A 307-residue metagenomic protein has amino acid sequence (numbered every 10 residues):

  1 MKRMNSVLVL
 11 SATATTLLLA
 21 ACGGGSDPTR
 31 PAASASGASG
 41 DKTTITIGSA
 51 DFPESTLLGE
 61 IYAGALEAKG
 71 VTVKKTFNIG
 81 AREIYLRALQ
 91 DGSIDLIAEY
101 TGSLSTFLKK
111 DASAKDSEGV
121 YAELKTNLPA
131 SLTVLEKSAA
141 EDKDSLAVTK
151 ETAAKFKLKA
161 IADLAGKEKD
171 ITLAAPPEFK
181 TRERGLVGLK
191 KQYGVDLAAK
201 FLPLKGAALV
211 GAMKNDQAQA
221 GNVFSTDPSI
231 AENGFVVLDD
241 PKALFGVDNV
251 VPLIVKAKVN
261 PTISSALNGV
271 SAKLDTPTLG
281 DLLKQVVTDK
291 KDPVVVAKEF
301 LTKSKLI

Functional and structural regions predicted by a protein language model:
L17-A21: C-terminal motif of bacterial Sec signal peptides marking the signal peptidase cleavage site
C22-A35: Bacterial lipoprotein signal-peptidase II cleavage site
G40-E54, Y62, V71-T76, K169-A175: Short, well-ordered beta-strand elements
P53, K75-R87, P177, A199-G211: Short helix-initiation/N-cap motifs at beta->coil->alpha
E67-F77, K169-D170, K191-L204: A local structural motif
L108-L135, Q217, S229-K242: Ligand-binding "clamshell"
S117-T172, A272-T276: A conserved helix-loop-strand patch within extracytoplasmic ligand-binding domains of the periplasmic binding
D144-A154, D248-P261: A bilobed periplasmic-binding-protein/Venus flytrap-type ligand-binding module shared by bacterial periplasmic
